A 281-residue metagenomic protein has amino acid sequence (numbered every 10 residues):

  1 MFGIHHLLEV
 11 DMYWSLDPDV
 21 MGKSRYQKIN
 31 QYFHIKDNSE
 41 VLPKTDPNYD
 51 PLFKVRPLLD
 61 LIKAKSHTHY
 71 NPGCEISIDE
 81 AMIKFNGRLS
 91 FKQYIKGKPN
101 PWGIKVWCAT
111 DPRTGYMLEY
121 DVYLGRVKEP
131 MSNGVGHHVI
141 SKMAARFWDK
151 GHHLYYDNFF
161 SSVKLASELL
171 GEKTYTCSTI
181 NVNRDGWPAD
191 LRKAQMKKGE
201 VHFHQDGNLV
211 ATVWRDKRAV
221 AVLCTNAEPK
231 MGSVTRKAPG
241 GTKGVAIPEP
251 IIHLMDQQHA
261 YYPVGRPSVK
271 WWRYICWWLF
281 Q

Functional and structural regions predicted by a protein language model:
M1-Q281: Acidic, contiguous segments within the catalytic cores of piggyBac-derived transposases
